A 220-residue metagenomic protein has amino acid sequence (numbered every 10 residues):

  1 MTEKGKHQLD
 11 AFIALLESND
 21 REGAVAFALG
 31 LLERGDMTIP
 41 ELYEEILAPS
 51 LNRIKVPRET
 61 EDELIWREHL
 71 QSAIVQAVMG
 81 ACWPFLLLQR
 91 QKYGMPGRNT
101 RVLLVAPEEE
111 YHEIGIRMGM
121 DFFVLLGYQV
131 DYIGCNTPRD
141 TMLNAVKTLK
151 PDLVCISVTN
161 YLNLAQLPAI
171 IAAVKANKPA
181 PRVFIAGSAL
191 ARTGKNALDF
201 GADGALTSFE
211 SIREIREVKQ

Functional and structural regions predicted by a protein language model:
M1-M95: Long amphipathic alpha-helical segments
T100-V102: Conserved hydrophobic helix-helix packing surfaces used for dimerization/oligomerization
E108, E113-I114, I133-D140, A165-Q166: A general structural motif
R117-D131: Short helix-loop-beta junction
V124-L125, T137-G194: Cofactor-cradling patches in redox/metallo enzymes
Q129, K150-D152, F200-D203: Glycine-enriched alpha-helix->loop->beta-strand junction motifs that scaffold or abut catalytic
A189-Q220: Peripheral docking tails and interdomain loops at the edges of cofactor- or intermediate-handling domains
